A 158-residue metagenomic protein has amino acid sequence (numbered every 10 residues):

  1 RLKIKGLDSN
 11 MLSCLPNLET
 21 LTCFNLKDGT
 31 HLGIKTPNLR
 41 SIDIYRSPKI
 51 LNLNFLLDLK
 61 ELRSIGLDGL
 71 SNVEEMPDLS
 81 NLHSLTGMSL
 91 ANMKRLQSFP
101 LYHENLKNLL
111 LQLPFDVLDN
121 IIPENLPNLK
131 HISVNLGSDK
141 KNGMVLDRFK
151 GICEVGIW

Functional and structural regions predicted by a protein language model:
R1-S13, N17-L51, F55-E74, D78-W158: Concave beta-strand-loop units of leucine-rich repeat
